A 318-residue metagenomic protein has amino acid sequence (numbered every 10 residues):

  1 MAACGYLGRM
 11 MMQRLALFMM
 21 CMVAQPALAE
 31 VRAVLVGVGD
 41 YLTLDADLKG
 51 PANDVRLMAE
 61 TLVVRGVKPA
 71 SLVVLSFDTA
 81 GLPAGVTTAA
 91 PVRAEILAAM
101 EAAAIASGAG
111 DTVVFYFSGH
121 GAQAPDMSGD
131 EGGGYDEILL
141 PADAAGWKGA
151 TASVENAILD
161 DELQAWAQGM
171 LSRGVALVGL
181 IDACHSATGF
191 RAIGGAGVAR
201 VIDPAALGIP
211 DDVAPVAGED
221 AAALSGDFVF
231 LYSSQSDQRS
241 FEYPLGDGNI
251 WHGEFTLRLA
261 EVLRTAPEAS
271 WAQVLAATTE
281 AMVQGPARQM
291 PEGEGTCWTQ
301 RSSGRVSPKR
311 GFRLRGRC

Functional and structural regions predicted by a protein language model:
A2, Y6-L7, L28-C318: Cysteine endopeptidase catalytic domains of the caspase/legumain-like
Y6, M20-M22: Hydrophobic or amphipathic, alpha-helical segments that drive membrane association/targeting
M11-F18: Sec-dependent signal peptide recognition, specifically the positively charged N-region followed immediately by
M19-M20, D126: A periodicity- and composition-biased signal for non-globular, repetitive helical segments
A24-P26: N-terminal signal peptide c-region/cleavage motif recognized by signal peptidases
